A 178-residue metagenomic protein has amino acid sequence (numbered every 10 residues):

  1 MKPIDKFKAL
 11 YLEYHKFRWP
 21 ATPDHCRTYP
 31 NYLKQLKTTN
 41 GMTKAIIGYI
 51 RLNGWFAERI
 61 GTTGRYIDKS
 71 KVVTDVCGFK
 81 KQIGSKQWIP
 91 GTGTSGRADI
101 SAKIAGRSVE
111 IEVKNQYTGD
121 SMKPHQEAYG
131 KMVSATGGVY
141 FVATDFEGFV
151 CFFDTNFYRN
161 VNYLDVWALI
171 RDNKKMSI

Functional and structural regions predicted by a protein language model:
M1-I178: Catalytic phosphate/metal-binding cores of nucleic-acid and nucleotide-processing enzymes, i.e., regions that mediate
